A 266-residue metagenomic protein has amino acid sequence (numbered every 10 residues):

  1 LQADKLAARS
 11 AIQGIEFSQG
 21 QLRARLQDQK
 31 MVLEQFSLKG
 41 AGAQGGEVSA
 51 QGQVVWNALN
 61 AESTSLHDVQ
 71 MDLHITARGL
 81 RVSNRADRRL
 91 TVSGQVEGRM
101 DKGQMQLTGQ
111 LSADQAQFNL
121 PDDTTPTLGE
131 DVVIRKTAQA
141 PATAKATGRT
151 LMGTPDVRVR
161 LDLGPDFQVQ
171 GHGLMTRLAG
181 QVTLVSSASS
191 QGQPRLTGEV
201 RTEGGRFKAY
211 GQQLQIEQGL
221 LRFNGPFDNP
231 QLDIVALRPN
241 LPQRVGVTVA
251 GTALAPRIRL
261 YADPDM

Functional and structural regions predicted by a protein language model:
D4-M266: Strand-loop-strand
